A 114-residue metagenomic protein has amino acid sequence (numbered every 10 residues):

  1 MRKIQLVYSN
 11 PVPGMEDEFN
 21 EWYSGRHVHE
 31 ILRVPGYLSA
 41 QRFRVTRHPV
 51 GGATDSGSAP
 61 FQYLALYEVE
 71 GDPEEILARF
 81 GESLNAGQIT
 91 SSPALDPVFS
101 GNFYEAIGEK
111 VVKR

Functional and structural regions predicted by a protein language model:
M1-R114: Macromolecular interaction modules
